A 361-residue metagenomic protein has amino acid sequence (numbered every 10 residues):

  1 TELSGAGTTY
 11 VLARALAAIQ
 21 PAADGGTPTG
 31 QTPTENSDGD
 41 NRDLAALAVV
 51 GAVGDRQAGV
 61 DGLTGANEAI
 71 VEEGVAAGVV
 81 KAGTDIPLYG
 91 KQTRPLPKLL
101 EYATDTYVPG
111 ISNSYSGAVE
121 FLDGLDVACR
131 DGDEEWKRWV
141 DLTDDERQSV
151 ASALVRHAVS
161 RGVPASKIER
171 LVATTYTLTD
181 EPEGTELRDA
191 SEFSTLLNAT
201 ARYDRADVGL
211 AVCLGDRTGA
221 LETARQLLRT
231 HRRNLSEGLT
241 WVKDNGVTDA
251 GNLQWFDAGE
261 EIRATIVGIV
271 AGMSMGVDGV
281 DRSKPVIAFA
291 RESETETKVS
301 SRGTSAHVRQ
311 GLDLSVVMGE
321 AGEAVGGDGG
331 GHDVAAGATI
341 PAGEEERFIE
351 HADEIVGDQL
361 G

Functional and structural regions predicted by a protein language model:
T1-I19, S37-N41: Conserved phosphate-handling catalytic cores of large alpha/beta enzymes
L3, D40-L44, R225, R232 (+3 more regions): Alpha-solenoid helical-repeat scaffolds
A13, T240-K243, M275: Generic structural signal for well-ordered alpha-helical scaffold segments
A18, D24-D40, R56-V127, D141-D145 (+4 more regions): Glycine-rich, acidic loop segments that terminate in or are immediately followed by a histidine
D43-A46, G51, G83: Phosphoinositide system proteins, centered on phosphoinositide phosphatases and their trafficking scaffolds
L221-W255: Long, charged amphipathic helices and adjacent flexible linkers at domain junctions
